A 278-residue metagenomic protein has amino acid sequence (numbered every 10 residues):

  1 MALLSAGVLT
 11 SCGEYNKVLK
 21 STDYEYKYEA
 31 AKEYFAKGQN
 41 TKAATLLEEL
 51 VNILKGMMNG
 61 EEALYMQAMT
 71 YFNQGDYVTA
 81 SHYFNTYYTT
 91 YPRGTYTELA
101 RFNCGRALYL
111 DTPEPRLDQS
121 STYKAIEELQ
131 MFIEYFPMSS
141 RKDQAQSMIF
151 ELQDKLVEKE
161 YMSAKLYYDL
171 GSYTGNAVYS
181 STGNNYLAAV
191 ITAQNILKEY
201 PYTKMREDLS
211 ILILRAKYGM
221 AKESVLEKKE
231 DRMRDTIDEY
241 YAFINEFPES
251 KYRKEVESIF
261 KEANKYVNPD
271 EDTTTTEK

Functional and structural regions predicted by a protein language model:
M1-G7: Bacterial N-terminal signal peptides
V8-K278: Acidic, polar-rich low-complexity tracts and alpha-helical solenoid repeat scaffolds
